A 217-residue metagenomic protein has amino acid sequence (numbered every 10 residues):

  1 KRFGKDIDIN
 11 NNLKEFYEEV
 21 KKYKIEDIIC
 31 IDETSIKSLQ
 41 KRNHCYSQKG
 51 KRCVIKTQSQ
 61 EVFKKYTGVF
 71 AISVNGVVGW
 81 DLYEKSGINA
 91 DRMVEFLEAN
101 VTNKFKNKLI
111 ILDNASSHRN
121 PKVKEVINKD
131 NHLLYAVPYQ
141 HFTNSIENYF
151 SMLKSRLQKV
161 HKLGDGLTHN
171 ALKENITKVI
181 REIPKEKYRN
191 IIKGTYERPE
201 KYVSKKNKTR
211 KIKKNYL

Functional and structural regions predicted by a protein language model:
K1-I7: Short, basic alpha-helical/linker "hinge" immediately adjacent to a nucleic-acid-recognition surface
L13-A99, V203-T209: Extended, low-complexity cationic-aromatic segments
I25-I28, E147-L217: C-terminal anion-handling pockets and recognition modules
D27, K108-L109: The start of beta-strands in P-loop NTPase/AAA+ ATPase cores
D32-T34, F70, L97, D113 (+3 more regions): Generic structural signal for small/hydrophobic residues in well-ordered secondary structure, especially within
K37, G87, I110-P121, Y139-T143: Acidic, metal-coordinating catalytic cores used for nucleic-acid/nucleotide bond scission and strand-transfer chemistry
L112-N114, Y135-Q158: RNase H-like two-metal-ion nuclease catalytic core shared by retroviral integrases and related mobile-element nucleases
N120-D130: Short, aromatic/basic amphipathic alpha-helical patches
